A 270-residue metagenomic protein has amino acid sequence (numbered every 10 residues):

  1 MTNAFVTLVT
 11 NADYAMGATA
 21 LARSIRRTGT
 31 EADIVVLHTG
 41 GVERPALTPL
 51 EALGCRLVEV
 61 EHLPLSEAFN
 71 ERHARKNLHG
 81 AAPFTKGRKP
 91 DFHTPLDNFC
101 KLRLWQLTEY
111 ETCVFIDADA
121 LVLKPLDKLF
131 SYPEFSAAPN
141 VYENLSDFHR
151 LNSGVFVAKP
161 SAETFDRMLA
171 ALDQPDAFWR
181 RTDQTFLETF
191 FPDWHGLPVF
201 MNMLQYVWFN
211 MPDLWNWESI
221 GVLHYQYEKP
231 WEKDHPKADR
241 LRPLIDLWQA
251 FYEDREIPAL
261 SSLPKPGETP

Functional and structural regions predicted by a protein language model:
M1-L21, R27-A32, V36-V42, E51-A52 (+3 more regions): A glycosyltransferase accessory/donor-loop signature
N11-A12, K89-T94, V114-I116, Q174-D176: Short, flexible loop segments at the rims of nucleotide/cofactor-binding pockets, characterized by
S24, F130-E134, Q174: Glycine-rich, phosphate-binding/catalytic loops in enzymes
T30, C55, E134-F135: Short aromatic/hydrophobic-glycine micro-motifs
A46-T108: Active-site-proximal specificity loops/subdomain of glycosyltransferases
T48, D127-K128, P236: Short amphipathic alpha-helical segments
L53, K101, E109, I116 (+4 more regions): Residues that flank catalytic or metal-binding motifs in active/ligand-binding sites
E59-L63, H93-R150, V157-A162: GT-A fold catalytic core of metal-dependent nucleotide-sugar glycosyltransferases, centered on the diacidic
